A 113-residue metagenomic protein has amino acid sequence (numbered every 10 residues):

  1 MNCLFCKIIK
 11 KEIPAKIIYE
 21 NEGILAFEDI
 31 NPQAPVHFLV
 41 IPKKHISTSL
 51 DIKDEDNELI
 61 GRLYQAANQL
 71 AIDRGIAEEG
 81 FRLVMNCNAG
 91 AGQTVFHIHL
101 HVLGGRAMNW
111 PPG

Functional and structural regions predicted by a protein language model:
M1-G113: HIT superfamily nucleotide-processing domains
